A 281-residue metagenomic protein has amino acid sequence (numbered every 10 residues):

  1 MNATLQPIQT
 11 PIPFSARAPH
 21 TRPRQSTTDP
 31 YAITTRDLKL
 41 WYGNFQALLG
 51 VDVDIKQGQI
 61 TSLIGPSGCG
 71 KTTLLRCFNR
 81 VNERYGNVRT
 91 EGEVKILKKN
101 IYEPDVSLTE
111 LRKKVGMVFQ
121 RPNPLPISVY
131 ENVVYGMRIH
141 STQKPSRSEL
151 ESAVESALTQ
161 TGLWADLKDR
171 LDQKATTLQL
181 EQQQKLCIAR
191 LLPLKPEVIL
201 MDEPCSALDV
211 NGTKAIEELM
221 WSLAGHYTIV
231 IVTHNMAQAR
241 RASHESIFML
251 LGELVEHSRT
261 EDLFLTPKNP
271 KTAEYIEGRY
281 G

Functional and structural regions predicted by a protein language model:
I64-P66: The feature captures the beta-strand-to-loop junction immediately N-terminal to the Walker
N79, Y130-I139, E151, D172 (+1 more regions): Short helical segment in ABC ATPase nucleotide-binding domains corresponding to the A-loop/adjacent helical element
N87-R89, N100-G116, L263-P267: ABC ATPase NBD coupling module
E93-N100, S141, P145-D169: Conserved ABC ATPase "signature" region
Q173-L178, Q182: Conserved ABC ATPase signature
I199-D202: Catalytic Walker B motif of ABC-type/P-loop ATPase nucleotide-binding domains
H257-S258: ABC ATPase "signature
